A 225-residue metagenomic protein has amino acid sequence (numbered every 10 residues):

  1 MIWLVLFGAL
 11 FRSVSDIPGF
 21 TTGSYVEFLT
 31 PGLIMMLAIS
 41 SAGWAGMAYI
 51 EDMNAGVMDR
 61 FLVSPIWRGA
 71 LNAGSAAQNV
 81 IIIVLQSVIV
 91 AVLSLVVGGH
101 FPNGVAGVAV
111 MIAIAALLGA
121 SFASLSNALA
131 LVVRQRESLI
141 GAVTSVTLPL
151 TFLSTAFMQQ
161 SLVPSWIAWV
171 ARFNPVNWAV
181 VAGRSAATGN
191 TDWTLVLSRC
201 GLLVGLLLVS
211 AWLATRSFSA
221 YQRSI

Functional and structural regions predicted by a protein language model:
M1-S24, S224: Hydrophobic alpha-helical transmembrane segments
I2-A9, Y25-V97, L117, S126 (+2 more regions): Hydrophobic alpha-helical transmembrane segments of multi-pass membrane transport proteins
A9-D16, E51, R60, S64 (+8 more regions): Transmembrane helix-loop junction
A9-S13, A130-F173, N177: Transmembrane helix segments
S13-G23, G99-N103, N190-W193: Short extramembrane helix-to-coil loop segments that connect adjacent transmembrane helices in Major
R68-V143, W193-T215: Alpha-helical transmembrane segments and their short interhelical loops
F152-V209: Membrane-interfacial helix-loop-helix junctions in multi-pass membrane proteins
R216-I225: Short cytosolic juxtamembrane segments of multi-pass membrane proteins
